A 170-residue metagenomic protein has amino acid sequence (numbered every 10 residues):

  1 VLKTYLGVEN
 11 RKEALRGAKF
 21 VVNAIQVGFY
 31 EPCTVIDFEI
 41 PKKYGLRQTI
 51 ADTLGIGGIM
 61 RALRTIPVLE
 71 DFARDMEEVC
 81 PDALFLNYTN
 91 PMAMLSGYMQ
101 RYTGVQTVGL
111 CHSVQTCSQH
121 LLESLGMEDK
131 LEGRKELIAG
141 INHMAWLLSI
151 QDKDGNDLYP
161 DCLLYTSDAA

Functional and structural regions predicted by a protein language model:
V1-R16, F20-P32, R61-V79, L84-Q106 (+1 more regions): Metallocofactor- and cofactor-centric catalytic cores in central/energy metabolism, strongly enriched
E9-K12, E128-G133, G155: Intrinsically disordered, low-complexity coil segments
A18, V22, D129-I138: Short secondary-structure transition/capping segments
A24, D37, K130, Y159-P160: Serine/threonine-rich low-complexity intrinsically disordered regions
Y30-Q48, D52-R64: Glycine/threonine-rich flexible loop motifs
F38-Y44, T116-L131: Hydrophobic transmembrane alpha-helix bundles
Y102-S113, E132-L163: Conserved anion/nucleotide-ligand pocket segment
Y165-A170: Conserved small/polar residues in nucleotide/adenosyl-binding loops
